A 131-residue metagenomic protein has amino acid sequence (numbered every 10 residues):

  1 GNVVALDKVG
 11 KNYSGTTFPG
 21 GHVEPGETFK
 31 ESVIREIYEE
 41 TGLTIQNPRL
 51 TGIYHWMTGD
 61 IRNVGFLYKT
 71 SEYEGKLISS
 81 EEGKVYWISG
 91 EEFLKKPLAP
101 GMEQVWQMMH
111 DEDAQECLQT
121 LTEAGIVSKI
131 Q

Functional and structural regions predicted by a protein language model:
G1-F18, I45: N-terminal strand-loop-strand
N2-V3, K11-Y13, E24, S71-K76: Short, charged/polar surface micro-motifs in flexible loops or helix N-caps
F18-L50, Y68: The catalytic Nudix box helix
V23, Y54, E72-Y73, G90-F93: Hydrophobic pocket-lining residues within nucleotide cofactor-binding pockets
W56-K76, V105-M108: Active-site-adjacent beta-strand/loop module that shapes the phosphate/pyrophosphate-binding cleft
K69, I78-H110, K129-I130: NUDIX/MutT-family hydrolases
Q107-Q131: Charged phosphate-binding loop/patch that engages nucleotide di/tri-phosphates or the phosphate backbone of nucleic
